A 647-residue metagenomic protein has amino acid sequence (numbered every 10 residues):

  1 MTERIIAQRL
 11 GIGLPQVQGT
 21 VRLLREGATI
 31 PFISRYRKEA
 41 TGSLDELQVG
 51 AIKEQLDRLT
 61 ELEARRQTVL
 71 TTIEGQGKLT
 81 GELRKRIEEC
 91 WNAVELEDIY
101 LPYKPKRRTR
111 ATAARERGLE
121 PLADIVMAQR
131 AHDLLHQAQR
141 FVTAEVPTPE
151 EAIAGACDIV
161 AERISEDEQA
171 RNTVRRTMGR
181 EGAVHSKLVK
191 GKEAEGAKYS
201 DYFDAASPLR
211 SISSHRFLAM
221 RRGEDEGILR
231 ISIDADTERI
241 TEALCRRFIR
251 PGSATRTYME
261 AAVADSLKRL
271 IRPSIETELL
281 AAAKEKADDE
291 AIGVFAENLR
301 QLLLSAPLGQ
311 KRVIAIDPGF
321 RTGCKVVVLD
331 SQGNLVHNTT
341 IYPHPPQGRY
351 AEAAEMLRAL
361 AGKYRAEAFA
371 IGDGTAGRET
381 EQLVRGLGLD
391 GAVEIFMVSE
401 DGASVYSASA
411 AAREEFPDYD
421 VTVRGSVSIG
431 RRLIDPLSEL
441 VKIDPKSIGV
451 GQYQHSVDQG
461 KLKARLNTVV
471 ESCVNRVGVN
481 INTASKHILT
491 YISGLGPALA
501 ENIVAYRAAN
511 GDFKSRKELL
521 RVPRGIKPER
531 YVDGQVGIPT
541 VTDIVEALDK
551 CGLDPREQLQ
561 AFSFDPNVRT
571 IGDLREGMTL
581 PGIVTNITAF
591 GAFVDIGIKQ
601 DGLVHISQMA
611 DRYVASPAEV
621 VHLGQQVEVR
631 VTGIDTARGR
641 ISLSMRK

Functional and structural regions predicted by a protein language model:
I12-L47: N-terminal cofactor/phosphate-binding cores enriched in small/glycine residues, especially glycine-rich loops such as
V17, E54, N338-P345, A368 (+7 more regions): Short beta-alpha connecting loops at secondary-structure transitions that line or flank enzyme active sites
R22-R25, P102, A113-E116, A219-G223 (+13 more regions): Replace "in large, NTP-powered and nucleic-acid-processing enzymes" with "in large, NTP-powered factors and other
T29-I30, D45-P147, H337, V474-N567 (+3 more regions): Accessory alpha-helical DNA-binding modules that contact the DNA backbone or grooves
Y36-K38, M127, D236, P318 (+10 more regions): Short, ordered loop/turn segments at secondary-structure junctions
D45-A51, R58, L62-A315, G319-Y419 (+2 more regions): Duplex nucleic acid-engaging cores and interfaces of nucleic-acid transaction enzymes
E95, F396, G402, S407-S485: Long, charge-rich intrinsically disordered scaffolds of nucleic-acid metabolism proteins
R140-P149, A205-P208, G227, L244-I271 (+6 more regions): Low-complexity, acidic/Ser/Thr- and charged residue-rich accessory regions of DNA metabolism proteins
